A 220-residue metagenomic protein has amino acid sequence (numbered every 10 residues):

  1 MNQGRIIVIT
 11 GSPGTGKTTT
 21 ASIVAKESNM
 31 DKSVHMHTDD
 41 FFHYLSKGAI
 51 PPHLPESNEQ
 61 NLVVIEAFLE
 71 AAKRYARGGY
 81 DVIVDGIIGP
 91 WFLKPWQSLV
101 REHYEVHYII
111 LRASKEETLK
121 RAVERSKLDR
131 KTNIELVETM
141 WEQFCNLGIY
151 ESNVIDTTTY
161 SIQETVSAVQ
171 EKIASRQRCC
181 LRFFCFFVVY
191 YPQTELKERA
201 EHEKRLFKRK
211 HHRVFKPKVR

Functional and structural regions predicted by a protein language model:
I9: Hydrophobic anchor at the beta1->P-loop junction of P-loop NTPases
P13: The conserved Walker
T18: Walker A/P-loop
A25-A67: Conserved substrate/cofactor phosphate-moiety recognition/catalytic segment in nucleotide-dependent phosphotransferases
L62-E102: Glycine-rich phosphate-binding loop used to anchor ATP phosphates in small-molecule kinases, encompassing both
E102-A122: Conserved phosphate-donor/acceptor-positioning beta-strand/loop module used by diverse small-molecule
E124-A168: Small-molecule kinase domains that catalyze NTP-dependent phosphoryl transfer to phosphate-bearing small molecules
